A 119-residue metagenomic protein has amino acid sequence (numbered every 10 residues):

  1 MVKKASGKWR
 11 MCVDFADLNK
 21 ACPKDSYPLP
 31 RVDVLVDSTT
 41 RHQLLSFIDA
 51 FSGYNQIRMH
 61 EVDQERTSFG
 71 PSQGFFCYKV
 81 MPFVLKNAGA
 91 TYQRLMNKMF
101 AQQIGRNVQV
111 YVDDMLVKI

Functional and structural regions predicted by a protein language model:
M1-I119: Retroelement reverse transcriptase polymerase core
